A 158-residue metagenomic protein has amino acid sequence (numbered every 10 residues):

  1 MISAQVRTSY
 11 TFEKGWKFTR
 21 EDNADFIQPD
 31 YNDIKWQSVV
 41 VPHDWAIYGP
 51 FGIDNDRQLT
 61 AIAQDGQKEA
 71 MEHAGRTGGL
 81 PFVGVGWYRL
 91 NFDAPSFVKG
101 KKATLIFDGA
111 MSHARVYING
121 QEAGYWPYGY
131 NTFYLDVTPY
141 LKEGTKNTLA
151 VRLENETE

Functional and structural regions predicted by a protein language model:
S3-E69, A123, T148-E158: Accessory carbohydrate-binding/adhesion or oligomerization-edge regions at the termini of glycan-active proteins
T8-K14, T19-D22, G78-E158: Accessory beta-strand-rich segments of carbohydrate-active enzymes
Q67-T77: Short glycine/proline-rich turn/loop motifs
